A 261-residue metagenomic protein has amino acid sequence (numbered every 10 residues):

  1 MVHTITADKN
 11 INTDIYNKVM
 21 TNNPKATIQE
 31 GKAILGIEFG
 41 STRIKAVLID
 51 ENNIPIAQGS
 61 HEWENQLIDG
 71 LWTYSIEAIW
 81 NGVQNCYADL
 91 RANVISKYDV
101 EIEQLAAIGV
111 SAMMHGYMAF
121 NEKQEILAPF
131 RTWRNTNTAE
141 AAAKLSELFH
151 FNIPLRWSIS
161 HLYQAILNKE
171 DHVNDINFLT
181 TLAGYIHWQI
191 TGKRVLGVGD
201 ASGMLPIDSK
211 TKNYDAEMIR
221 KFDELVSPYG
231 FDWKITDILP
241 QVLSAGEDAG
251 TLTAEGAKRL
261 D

Functional and structural regions predicted by a protein language model:
V2-T6, I11-P129, D175, W233-Q241 (+1 more regions): N-terminal glycine/serine-rich phosphate-binding loop of ATP-dependent small-molecule kinases, especially carbohydrate
A88-D261: Glycine-rich phosphate-binding/catalytic subdomain of phosphoryl-transfer and nucleotide/sugar-phosphate-processing
